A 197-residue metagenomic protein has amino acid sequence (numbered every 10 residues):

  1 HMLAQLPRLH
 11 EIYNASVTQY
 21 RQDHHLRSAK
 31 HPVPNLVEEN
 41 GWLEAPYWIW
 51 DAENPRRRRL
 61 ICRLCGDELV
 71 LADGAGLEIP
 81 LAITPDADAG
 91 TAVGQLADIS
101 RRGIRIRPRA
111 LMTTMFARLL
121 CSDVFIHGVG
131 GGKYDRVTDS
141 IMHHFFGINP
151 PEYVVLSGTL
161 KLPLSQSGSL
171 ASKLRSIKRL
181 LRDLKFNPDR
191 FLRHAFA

Functional and structural regions predicted by a protein language model:
H1-F116, C121, L164-S165, I177-A197: Aromatic-residue-lined binding/catalytic grooves and analogous aromatic/hydrophobic interfacial grooves in multimeric
A52-N54, G130-G132, L160-K161: Short, glycine-/Ser/Thr-/acidic-enriched flexible segments
A117-D123, K133-I141: Amphipathic alpha-helical/coiled-coil segments positioned at domain termini
F125-H127: Short hydrophobic beta-strand that contains or immediately precedes a catalytic carboxylate
R136-A171: Catalytic or ion-translocation cores adjacent to nucleophile or general acid/base/metal-coordination motifs in diverse
